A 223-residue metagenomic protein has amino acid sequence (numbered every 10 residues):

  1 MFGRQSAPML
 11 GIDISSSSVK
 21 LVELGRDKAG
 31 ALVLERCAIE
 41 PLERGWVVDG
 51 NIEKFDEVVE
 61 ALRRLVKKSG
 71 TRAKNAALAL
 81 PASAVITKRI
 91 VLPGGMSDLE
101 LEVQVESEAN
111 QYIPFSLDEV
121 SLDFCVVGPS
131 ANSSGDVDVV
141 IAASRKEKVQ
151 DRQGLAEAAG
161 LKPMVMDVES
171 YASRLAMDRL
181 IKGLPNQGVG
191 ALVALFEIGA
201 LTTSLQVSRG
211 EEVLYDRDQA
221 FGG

Functional and structural regions predicted by a protein language model:
M1-E108, Q150-R152, G160-K162, A191-L192: Non-catalytic, solvent-exposed interaction/assembly segments
M1-R4, G11, S173, M177 (+1 more regions): Conserved, charged/glycine-enriched, solvent-exposed linker/hinge segments that sit just outside catalytic
G3-R4, A131-G135, L184-V189, F196-G199: Solvent-exposed alpha-helices and their adjacent loops that cap or buttress functional pockets in soluble metabolic
I12-S18, P81-S83, G188-G190, L195-T203 (+2 more regions): A short acidic Gly-Thr/Ser loop motif
R26, P129, V168-Y171, G210 (+1 more regions): Short, ordered loop/turn segments at secondary-structure junctions
E35, L214-D216: A structural motif specific to WD40 beta-propellers
S69-G70, I181-N186: Glycine-rich helix-loop-beta junction characteristic of Rossmann-like nucleotide cofactor-binding loops
N75, A79-K182: Active-site neighborhood for divalent-cation/phosphate handling
